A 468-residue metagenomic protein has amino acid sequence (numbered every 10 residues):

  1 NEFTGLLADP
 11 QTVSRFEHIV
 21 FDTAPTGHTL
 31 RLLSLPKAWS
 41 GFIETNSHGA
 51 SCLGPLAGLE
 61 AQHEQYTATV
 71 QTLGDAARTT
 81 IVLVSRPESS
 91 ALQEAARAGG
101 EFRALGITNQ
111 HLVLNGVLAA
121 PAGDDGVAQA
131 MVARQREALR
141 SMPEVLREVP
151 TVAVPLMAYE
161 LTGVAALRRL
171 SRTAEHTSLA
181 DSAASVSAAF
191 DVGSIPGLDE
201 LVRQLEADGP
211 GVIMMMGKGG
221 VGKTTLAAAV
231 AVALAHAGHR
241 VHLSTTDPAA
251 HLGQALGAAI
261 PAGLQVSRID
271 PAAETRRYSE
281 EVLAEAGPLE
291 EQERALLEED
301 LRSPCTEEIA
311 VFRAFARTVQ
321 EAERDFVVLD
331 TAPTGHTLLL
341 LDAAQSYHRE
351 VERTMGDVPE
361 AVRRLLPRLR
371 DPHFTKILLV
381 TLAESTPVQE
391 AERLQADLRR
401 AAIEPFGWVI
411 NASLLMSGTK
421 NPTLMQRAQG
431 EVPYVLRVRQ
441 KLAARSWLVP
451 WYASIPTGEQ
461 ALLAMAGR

Functional and structural regions predicted by a protein language model:
N1, A250-R302: P-loop NTPase motor core
N1-R97, P288-T386, E390-R393: Phosphate/Mg2+-binding loops and adjacent switch elements in nucleotide/diphosphate-handling enzyme cores
G5, G100, A228, V232 (+3 more regions): Short, well-ordered alpha-helices that flank and scaffold nucleotide-derived cofactor binding pockets
V20, L112, V241-T245, V328 (+1 more regions): Short beta-strand "acidic-cap" motif of Rossmann-like dinucleotide-binding folds
T23, L32-K37, K218-E274, L341-Q345: Walker A/P-loop NTP-binding active-site region of P-loop NTPases, recognizing the glycine-rich GxxxxGKT/S
P25, L118, P248-A250, P333 (+1 more regions): Short, glycine/acidic-enriched loop or turn micro-motifs at the edges of active sites
L30-L35, A96, D124-D125, A165-A166 (+6 more regions): Short acidic, glycine/serine/threonine-rich loops at helix termini
T69-I213, R370-F374, L382-R468: C-terminal lobe/tail of nucleotide-utilizing enzymes
